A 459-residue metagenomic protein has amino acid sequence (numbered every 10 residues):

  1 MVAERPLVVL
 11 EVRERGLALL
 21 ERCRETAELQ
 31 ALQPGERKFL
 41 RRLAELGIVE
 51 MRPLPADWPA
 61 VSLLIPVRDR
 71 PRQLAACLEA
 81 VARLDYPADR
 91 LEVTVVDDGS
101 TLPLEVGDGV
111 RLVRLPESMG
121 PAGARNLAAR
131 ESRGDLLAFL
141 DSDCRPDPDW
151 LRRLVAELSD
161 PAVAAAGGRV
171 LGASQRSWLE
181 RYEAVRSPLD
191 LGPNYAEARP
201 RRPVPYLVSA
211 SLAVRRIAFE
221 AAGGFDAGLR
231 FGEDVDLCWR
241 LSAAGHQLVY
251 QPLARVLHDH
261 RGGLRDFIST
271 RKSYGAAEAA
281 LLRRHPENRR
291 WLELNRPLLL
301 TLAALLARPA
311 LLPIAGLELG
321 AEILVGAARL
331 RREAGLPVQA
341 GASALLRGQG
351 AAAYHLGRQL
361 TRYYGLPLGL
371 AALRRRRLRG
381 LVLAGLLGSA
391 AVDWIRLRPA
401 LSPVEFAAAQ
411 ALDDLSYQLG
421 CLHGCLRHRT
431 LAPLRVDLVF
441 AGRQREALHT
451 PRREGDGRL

Functional and structural regions predicted by a protein language model:
E28-A80: N-proximal low-complexity "stem/linker" segments adjacent to membrane-targeting elements
E79-R90: Short, acidic, metal-binding catalytic loop of nucleotide-sugar glycosyltransferases
L102-P103, C144-E157, G232: Acidic donor-binding/catalytic loop of UDP-sugar-dependent glycosyltransferases, especially processive GT2
L115-S132, S142, N194-P205: Glycine-rich, basic loop-to-helix element that forms the pyrophosphate-binding segment of sugar-nucleotide handling
L137: Short aromatic/hydrophobic "clamp" motif used to bind/position activated sugar donors
D149-R181, D259: Conserved donor NDP-sugar-binding/catalytic core segment of glycosyltransferases
N194-A213, I217, R230, D236: A recurrent flexible, glycine/aromatic-enriched loop bordering the glycosyltransferase active site that acts as
Q251-A315, A327-G424, R429, V436-Q444: Active-site-adjacent helix/loop segment of glycosyltransferases that harbors family-specific signature motifs
